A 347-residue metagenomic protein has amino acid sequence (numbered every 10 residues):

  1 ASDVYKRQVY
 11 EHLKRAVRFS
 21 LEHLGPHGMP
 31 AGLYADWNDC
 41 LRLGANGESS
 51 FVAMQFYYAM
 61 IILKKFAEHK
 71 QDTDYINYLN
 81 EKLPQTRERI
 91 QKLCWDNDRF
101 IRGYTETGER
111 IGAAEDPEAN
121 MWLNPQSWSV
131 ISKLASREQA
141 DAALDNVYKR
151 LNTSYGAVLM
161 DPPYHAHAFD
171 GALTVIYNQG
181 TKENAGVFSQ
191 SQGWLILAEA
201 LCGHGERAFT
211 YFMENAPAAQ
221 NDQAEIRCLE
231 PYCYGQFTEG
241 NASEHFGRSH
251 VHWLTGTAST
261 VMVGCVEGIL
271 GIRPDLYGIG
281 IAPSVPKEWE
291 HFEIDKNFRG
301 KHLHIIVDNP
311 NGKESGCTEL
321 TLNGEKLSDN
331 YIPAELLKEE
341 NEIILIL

Functional and structural regions predicted by a protein language model:
A1-Y5: Short, small-residue-biased leader/transition segments that mark boundaries at the very start of proteins
K6-R7, N46-A53, D72-N80, E115-N120 (+4 more regions): Hydrophobic alpha-helical scaffolding
V9, D36-A59: Hydrophobic, small-residue-rich alpha-helical packing segments that form membrane-like cores
L24-N38, A59, V158-P162: Core alpha/beta catalytic barrel or barrel-like domain that forms the active/cofactor pocket in diverse metabolic
G32, S49, W122-P125, F188-S191: Short, solvent-exposed loop/turn segments at the edges of secondary structure
D36-L43, A172-G180, H245: Short glycine/proline-rich turn/loop motifs
F51, Q55-T174, M213, P217-F246 (+1 more regions): Catalytic cores of carbohydrate-active enzymes
K149-N152, Y177-N184, W194-L347: Non-catalytic C-terminal accessory modules of carbohydrate-active enzymes
